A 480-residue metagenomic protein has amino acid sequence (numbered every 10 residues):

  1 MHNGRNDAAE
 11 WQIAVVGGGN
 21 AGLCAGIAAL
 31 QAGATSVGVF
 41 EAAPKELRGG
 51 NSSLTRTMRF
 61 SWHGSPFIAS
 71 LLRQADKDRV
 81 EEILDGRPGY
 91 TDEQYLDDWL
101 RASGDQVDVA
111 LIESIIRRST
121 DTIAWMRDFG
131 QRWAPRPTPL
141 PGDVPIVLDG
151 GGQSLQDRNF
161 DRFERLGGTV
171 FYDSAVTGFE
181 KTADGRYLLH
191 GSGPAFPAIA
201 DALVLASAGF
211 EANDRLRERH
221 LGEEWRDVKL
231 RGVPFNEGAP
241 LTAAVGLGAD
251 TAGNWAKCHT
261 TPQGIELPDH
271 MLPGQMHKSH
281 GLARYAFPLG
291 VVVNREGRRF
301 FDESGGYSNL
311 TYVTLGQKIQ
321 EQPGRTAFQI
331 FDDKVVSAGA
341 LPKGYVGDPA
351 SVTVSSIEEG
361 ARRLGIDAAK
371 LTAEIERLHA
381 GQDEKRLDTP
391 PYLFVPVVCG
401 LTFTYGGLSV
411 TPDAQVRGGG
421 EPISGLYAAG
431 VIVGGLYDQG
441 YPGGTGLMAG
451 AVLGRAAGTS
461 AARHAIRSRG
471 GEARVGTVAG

Functional and structural regions predicted by a protein language model:
R5, K45-T169, G290-V293, R299 (+1 more regions): Conserved N-terminal/central alpha/beta ligand/cofactor-binding core
R5-A21, G38: Beta1/beta-strand and adjacent pyrophosphate-binding region of the FAD-binding site in flavoprotein oxidoreductases
A8-W11, G193-A202: Core beta-strand elements of the Rossmann-like FAD/NAD(P) dinucleotide-binding domain in flavoenzyme oxidoreductases
Q31-S52: Glycine-rich FAD pyrophosphate-binding loop
Y172-R186: A conserved short coil-to-beta-strand element within the FAD-binding core of flavoproteins
P197-L267, A456, S460: Glycine-rich loop(s) and the adjacent beta-strand/alpha-helix scaffold that form part
E237, L241-I366: An anion/pyrophosphate-binding glycine-rich loop and adjacent beta-alpha core in soluble alpha-beta enzymes
K370-G440: A glycine-rich dinucleotide-binding beta-alpha-beta segment and adjacent secondary-structure elements that constitute
